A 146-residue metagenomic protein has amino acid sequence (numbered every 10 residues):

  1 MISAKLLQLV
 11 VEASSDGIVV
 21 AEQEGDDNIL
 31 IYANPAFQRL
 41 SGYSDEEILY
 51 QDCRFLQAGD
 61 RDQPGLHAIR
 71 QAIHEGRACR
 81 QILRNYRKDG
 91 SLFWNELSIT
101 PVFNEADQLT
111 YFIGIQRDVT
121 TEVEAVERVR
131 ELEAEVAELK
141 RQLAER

Functional and structural regions predicted by a protein language model:
I2-D26, L30-P35, R141-A144: Sensory modules in modular signal-transduction proteins
A21, T100-V102, R117: Output-coupling edge of small sensory domains
F37-I48: PAS/PAS-like sensory domain cap-loop motif
L49-D60: PAS-family sensory/regulatory domains
G59-S91: Terminal output helix/cap of sensory domains in signal transduction proteins
R80-R84, D89-S98, F103, I113: PAS/PAC sensory module
Q108-T121, V126-R128: PAS-family sensory domains
V123-R141: Sensory-domain boundary/capping and coupling elements
